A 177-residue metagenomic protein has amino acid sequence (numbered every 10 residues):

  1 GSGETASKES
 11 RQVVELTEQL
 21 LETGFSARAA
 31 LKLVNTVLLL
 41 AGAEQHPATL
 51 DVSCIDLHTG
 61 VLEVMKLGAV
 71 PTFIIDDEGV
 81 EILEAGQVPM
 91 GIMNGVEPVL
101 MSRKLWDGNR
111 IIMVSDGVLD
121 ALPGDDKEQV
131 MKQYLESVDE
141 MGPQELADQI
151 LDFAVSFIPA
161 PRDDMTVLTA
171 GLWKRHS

Functional and structural regions predicted by a protein language model:
G1-G24, E84-Q87, N94, L105-P161 (+1 more regions): Active-site-proximal, acidic helix/loop segment immediately C-terminal to a metal-coordinating Asp/Glu
E4-D77, E84, P98, A154-D163 (+1 more regions): Catalytic core of PPM/PP2C metal-dependent serine/threonine phosphatase domains
C54-D56, K104-D107: Extracellular and analogous surface-interaction loops
T72, H176-S177: Short, surface-exposed beta-strand/loop "edge" segments at domain boundaries and coil↔beta transitions
